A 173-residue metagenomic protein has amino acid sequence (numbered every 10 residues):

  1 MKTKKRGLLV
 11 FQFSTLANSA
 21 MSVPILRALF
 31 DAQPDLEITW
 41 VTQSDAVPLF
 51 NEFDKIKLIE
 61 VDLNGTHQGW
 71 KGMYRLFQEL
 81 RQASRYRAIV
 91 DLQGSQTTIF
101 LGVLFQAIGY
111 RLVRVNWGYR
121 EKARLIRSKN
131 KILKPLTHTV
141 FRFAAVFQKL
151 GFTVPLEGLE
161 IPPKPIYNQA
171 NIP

Functional and structural regions predicted by a protein language model:
M1-P173: Catalytic machinery of carbohydrate-active enzymes, primarily nucleotide-sugar-dependent glycosyltransferases
